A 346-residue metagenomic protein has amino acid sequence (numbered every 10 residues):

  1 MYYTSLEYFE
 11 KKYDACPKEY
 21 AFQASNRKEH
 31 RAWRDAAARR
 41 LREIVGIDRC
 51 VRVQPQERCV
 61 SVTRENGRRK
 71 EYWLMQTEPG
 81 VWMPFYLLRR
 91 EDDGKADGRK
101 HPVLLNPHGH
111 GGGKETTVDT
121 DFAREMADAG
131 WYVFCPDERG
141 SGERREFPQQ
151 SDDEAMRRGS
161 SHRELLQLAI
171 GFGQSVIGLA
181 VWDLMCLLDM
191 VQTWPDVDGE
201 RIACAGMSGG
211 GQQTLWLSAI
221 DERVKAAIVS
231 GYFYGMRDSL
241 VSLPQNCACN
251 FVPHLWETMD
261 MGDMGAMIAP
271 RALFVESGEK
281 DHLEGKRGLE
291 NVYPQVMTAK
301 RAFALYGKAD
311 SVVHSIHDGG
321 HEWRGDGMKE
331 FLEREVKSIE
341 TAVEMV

Functional and structural regions predicted by a protein language model:
M1-R69, T77, T341-V346: N-terminal targeting or regulatory segments adjacent to alpha/beta-hydrolase or S9 domains
R69-L74, P79-D93: A short loop-to-beta-strand scaffold at the N-terminal edge of the catalytic core in hydrolase folds
D97-L188, Q192-T193, D238-V241: Cap/lid segment of the alpha/beta-hydrolase catalytic domain
R163-E164, G171, C186, V224-A266 (+3 more regions): Mobile cap/lid helix-loop segments that gate and shape the active-site cleft of serine hydrolases
D196-S208: Alpha/beta-hydrolase fold nucleophile elbow
G211-E222: Short glycine-enriched nucleophile-adjacent loop and the immediately C-terminal alpha-helix near the catalytic center
A269-G288, H317-D318: Conserved strand-to-loop "acid loop" that flanks and positions the catalytic carboxylate
M297-V346: C-terminal catalytic histidine-bearing segment of alpha/beta-hydrolase fold enzymes
